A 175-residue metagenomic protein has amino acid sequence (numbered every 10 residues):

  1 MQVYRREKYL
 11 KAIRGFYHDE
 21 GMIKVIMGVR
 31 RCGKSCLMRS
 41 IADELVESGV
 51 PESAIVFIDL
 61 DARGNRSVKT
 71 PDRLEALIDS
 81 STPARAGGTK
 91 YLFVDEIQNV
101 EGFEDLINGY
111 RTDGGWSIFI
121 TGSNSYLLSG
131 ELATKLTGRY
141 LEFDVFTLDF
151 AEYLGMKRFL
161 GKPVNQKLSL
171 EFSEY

Functional and structural regions predicted by a protein language model:
M1-F16: N-terminal pre-Walker A segment at the start of P-loop NTPase domains
I26: Hydrophobic anchor at the beta1->P-loop junction of P-loop NTPases
K34: Conserved lysine of the Walker
L37, I41: Hydrophobic positions on the alpha1 helix immediately C-terminal to the Walker A/P-loop
V56-K90: Short glycine-rich substrate-engagement loop in P-loop NTPases that contacts/grips substrate
A84-F103: Conserved P-loop NTPase "ATPase switch" module shared by AAA+ and STAND
S117-S123, D144: Structural recognition of the conserved hydrophobic beta-strand(s) that form the central parallel beta-sheet of P-loop
G130-Y175: Interdomain motor-coupling "hinge/lid" segment immediately C-terminal to the ATP-binding subdomain of NTP-driven enzymes
